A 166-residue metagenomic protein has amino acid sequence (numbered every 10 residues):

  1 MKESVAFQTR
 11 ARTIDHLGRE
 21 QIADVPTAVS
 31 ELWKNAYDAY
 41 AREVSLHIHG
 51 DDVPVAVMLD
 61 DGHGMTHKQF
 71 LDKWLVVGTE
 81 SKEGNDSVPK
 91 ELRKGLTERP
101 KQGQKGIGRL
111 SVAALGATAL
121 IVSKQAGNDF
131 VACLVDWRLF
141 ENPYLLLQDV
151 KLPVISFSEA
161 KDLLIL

Functional and structural regions predicted by a protein language model:
M1-L166: GHKL (Bergerat-fold) ATPase N-terminal catalytic module, capturing the glycine-rich phosphate-binding loop and acidic
